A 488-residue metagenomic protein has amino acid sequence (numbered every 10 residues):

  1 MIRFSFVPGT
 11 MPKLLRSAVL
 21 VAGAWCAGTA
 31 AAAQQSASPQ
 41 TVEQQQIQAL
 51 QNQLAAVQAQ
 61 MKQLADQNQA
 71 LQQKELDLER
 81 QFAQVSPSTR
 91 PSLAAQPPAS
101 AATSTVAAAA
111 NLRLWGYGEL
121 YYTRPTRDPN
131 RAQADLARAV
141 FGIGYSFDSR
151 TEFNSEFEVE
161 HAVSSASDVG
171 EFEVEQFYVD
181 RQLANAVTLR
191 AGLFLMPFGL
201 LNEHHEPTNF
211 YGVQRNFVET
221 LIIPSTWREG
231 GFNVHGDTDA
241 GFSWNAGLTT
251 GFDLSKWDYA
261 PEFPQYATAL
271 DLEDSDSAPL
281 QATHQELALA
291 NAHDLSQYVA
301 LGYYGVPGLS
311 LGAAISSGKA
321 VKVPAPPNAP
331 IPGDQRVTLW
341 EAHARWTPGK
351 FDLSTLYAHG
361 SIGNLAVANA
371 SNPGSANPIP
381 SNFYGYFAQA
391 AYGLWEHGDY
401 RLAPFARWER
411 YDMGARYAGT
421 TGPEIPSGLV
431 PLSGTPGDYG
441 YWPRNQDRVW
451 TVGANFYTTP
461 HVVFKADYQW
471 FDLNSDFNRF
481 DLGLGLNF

Functional and structural regions predicted by a protein language model:
I2, A32-T123: N-terminal periplasmic/intermembrane-space "pro-region" immediately following the signal or transit peptide
I2-A31: Gram-negative bacterial Sec-dependent N-terminal signal peptides
P8-T10, A59, L71, V462: Short, low-complexity interaction segments enriched in Ser/Thr/Pro/Gly
P98-E262, H293-Y298, G302-S310, S381 (+2 more regions): Outer membrane beta-barrel
D128, A166, F177-R181, N202 (+1 more regions): Outer-membrane beta-barrel pore domains
N209, E219-T220, F252-L287, E409-T451: Outer-membrane beta-barrel transmembrane domain signature
T226, E286-H293, Q297, P332-R336 (+1 more regions): Short, contiguous, pocket-lining structural segments that sit at or immediately flank catalytic/ligand-binding sites
A267-A269, D274-P324: Loop-centered beta-sheet repeat module
